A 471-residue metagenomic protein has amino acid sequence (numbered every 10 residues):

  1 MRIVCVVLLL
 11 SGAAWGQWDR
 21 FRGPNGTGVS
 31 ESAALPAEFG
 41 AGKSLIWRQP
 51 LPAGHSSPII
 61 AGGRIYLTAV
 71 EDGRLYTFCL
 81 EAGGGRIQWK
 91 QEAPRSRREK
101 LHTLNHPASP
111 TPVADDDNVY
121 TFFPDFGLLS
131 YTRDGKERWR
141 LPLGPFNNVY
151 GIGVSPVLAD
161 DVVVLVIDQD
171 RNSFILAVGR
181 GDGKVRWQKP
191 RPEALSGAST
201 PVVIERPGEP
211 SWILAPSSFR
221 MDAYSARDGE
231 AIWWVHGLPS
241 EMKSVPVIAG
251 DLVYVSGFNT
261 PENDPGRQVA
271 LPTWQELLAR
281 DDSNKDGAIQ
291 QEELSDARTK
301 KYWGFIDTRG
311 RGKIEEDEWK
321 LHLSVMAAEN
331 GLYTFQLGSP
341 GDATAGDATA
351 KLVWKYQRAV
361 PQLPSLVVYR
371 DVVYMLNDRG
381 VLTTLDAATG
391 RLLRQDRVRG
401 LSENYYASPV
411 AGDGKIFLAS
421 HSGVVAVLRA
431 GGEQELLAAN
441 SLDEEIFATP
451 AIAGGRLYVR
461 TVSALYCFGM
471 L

Functional and structural regions predicted by a protein language model:
M1-V7: Sec-dependent signal peptide recognition, specifically the positively charged N-region followed immediately by
S11-A13: N-terminal signal peptide c-region/cleavage motif recognized by signal peptidases
W15-L471: Noncatalytic, solvent-exposed loop/strand surfaces of beta-propeller-type extracellular/periplasmic domains
